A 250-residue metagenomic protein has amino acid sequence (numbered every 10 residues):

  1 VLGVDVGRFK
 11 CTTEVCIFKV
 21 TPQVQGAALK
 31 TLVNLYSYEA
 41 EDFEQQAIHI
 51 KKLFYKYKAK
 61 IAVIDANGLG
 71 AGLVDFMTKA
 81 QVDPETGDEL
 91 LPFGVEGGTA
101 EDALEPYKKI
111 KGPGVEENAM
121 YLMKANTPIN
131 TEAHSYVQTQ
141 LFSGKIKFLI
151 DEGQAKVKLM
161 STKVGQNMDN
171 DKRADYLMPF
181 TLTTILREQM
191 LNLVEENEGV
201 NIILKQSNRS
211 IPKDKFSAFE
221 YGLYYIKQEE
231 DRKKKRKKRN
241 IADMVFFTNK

Functional and structural regions predicted by a protein language model:
V1-E96, T131, S135, F148-K250: RNase H-like, metal-dependent nuclease domains and their acidic two-metal-ion catalytic environment used
K79-S143, G153-Q154: Conserved beta-strand -> loop -> alpha-helix junction used to position metal-binding or nucleic-acid-contacting
